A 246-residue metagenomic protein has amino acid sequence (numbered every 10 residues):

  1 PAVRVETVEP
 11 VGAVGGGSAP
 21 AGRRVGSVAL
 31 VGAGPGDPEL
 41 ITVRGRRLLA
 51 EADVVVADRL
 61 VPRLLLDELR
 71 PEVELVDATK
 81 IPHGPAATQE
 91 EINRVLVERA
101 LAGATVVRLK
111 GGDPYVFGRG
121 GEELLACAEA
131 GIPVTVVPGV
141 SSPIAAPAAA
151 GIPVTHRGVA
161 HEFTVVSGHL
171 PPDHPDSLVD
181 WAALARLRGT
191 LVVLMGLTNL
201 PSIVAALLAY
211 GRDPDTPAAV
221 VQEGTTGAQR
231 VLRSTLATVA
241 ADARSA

Functional and structural regions predicted by a protein language model:
P1-P38, V43-V140, A145, A240: Class I S-adenosyl-L-methionine
P1-V28, L101-V106, E162, S167-A246: A contiguous loop/helix-start segment that scaffolds small-molecule binding in enzyme catalytic cores
G32-A33, A52, A57, G84 (+6 more regions): Short, functionally important structural connectors and interaction interfaces within domains
V43-L48, L69-V73, E122-C127, G151-I152 (+3 more regions): Short, solvent-exposed amphipathic alpha-helical segments in soluble enzyme and RNA/protein-processing domains
L69-R70, Q89-E90, P147-G151, S167-H169 (+1 more regions): Short secondary-structure transition/capping segments
V73-K80, G131-T135, V154-T164, G211-V220: Short hydrophobic/aromatic-enriched beta-strand-loop microsegments
L75-I81, I92, P153, P172-D173 (+2 more regions): Alpha-helix boundary/capping detector
G111-L187, R230-R233: Class I SAM-dependent methyltransferase SAM-binding "motif I" and its flanking Rossmann-like core
